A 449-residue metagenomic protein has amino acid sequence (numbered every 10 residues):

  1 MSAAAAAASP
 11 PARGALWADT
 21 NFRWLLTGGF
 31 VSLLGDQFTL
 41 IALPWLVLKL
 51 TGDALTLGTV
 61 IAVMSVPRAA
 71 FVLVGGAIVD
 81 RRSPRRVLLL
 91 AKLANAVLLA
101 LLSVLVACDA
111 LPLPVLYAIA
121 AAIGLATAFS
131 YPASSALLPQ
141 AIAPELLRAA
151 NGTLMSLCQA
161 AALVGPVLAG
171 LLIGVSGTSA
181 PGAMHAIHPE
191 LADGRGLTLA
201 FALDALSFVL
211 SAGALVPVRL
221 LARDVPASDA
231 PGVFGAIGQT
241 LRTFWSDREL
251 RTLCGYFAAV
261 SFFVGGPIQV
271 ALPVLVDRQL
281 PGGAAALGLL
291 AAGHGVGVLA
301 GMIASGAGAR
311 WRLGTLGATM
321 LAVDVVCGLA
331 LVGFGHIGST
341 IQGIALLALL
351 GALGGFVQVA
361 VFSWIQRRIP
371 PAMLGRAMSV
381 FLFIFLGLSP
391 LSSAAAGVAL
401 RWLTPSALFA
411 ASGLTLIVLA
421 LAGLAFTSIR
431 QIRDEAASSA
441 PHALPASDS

Functional and structural regions predicted by a protein language model:
A3-F22, L220-G255, H442-D448: Juxtamembrane intracellular "pre-TM" segments in multi-pass secondary transporters
A18, K49-L50, D80-R81, D109 (+7 more regions): Membrane-helix boundary and inter-helical linker elements of multi-pass secondary transporters
F22, A54, P84, L113 (+9 more regions): Membrane-helix interface/capping residues of multi-pass secondary transporters
R23-L40, I61-V79, S83-L98, V115-V175 (+5 more regions): Substrate-agnostic recognition of the 12-TM MFS/MFS-like secondary transporter fold
F30, F38, A42, G174-D193 (+4 more regions): A single, central transmembrane helix in multi-pass transporters
T39-A42, L46, T51-I61, A284-A291 (+1 more regions): Small-residue hotspots at the loop-to-helix junctions and early N-terminal turns of transmembrane alpha-helices
L73-V74, R81, R85-V87, A91 (+4 more regions): C-terminal transmembrane bundle of multi-pass solute transporters/carriers
A136, Q140, D193-L197, F201-P231 (+2 more regions): Helix-loop junctions on the cytosolic side of multi-pass membrane transporters, especially the intracellular loop
